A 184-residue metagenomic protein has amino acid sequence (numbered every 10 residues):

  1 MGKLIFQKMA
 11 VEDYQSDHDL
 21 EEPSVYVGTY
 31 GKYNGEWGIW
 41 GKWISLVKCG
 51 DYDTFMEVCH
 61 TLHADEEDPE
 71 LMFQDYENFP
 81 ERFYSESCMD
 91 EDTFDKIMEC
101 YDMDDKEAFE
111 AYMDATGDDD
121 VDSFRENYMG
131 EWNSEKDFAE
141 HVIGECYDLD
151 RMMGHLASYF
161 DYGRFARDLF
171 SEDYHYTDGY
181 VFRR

Functional and structural regions predicted by a protein language model:
G2-H63: N-terminal ordered "arm"
G2-Y14, E21, Y33, A139-R184: Acidic, proline/glycine-rich low-complexity IDRs
Q15, V27, E77, S85 (+8 more regions): Compositionally biased, intrinsically disordered low-complexity regions enriched in proline and serine
E22-G28, G38-S45, E70-Q74, D173-R184: Ordered hydrophobic segments in well-structured contexts
L46-Y52, M129-N133, Y159: Conserved aromatic
G50-D119: Structured domain cores in non-transmembrane regions
E67-P69, K106, V121, L149-S158: Short, surface-exposed acidic
K106-Y147, F182-R184: Extracytoplasmic/secretory-pathway segments with low complexity and glycosylation-like composition
